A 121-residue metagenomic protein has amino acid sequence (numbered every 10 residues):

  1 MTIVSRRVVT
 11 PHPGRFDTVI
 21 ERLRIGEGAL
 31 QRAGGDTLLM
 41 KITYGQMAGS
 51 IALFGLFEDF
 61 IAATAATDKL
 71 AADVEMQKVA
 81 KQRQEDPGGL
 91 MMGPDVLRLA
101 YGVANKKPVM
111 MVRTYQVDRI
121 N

Functional and structural regions predicted by a protein language model:
M1-N121: Short S/T/G/P-rich N-terminal loop/turn motif that feeds into the first structured element of a domain
